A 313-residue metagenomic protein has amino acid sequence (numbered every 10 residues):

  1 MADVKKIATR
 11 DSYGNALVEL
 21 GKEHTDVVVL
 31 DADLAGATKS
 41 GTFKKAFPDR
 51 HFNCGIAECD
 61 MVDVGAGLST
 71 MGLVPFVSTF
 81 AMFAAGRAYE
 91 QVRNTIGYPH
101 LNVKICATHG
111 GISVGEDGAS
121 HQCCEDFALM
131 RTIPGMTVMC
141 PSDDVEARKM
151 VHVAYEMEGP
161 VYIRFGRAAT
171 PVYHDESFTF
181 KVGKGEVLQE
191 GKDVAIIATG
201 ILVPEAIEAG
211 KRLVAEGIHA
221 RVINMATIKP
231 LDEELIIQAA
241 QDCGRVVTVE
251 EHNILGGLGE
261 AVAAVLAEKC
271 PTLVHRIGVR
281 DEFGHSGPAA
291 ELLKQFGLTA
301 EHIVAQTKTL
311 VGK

Functional and structural regions predicted by a protein language model:
M1-R164, A169, A300-H302: Thiamine diphosphate
D11, E23-D26, L34-G41, K45 (+2 more regions): Thiamine diphosphate
